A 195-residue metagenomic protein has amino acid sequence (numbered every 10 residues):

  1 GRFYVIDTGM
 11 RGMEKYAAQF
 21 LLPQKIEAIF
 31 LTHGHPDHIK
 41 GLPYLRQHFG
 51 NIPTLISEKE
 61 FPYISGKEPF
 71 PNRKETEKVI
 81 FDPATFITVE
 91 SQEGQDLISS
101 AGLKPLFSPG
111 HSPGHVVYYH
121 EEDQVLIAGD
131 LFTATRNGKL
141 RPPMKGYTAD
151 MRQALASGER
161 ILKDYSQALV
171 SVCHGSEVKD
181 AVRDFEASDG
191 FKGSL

Functional and structural regions predicted by a protein language model:
G1-L22, V117-A134: Conserved beta-strand hairpin/beta-sheet module of binuclear metal-dependent hydrolase folds, prominently
G1-R2, G12-M13, N51, R160 (+3 more regions): Zn-dependent metallo-beta-lactamase
Y4-I6, F30, T54, V125-I127 (+1 more regions): Residue-level marker for buried hydrophobic side chains located in beta-strands that build the well-ordered beta-sheet
G9-M13, G34-D37, P109-P113, R152: Short beta->alpha connector loops
M13-K15, H38-I39, H115-V116, V178-K179: Short, well-ordered alpha-helical microsegments
K15-Q95: Active-site HxH/HxHxD metal-binding segment of metal-dependent hydrolases
G102-P109, P113-D184: Metallo-beta-lactamase
K179-L195: Binuclear metal-ion centers of metallo-dependent hydrolases, dominated by the metallo-beta-lactamase
